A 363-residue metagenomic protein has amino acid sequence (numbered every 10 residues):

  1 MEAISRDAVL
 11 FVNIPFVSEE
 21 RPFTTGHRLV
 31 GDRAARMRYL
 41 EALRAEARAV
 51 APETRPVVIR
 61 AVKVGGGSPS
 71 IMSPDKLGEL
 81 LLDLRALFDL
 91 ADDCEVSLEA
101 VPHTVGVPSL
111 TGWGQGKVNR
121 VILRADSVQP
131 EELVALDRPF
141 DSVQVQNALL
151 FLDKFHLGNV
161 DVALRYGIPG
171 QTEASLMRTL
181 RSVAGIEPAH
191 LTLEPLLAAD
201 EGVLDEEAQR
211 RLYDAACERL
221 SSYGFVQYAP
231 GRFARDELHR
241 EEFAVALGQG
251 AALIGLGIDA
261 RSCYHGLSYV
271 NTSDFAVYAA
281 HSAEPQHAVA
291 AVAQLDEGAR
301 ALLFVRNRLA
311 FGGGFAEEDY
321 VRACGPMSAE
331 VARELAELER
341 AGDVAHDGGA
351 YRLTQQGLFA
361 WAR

Functional and structural regions predicted by a protein language model:
E2-D7, G26-E53, V57-G325: C-terminal scaffold of the Radical SAM
L10-V12, L123, L353: Short beta-strand motif preference
F11-R28: Local cysteine-cluster metal-coordination motifs and their immediate loop/turn environment, predominantly Fe-S cluster
G231-A234, D347-Y351: Short, Lys/Arg-rich nucleic-acid/phosphate-binding segment
E317-E318, A329-V331, H346: Extended hydrophobic-aromatic, low-complexity segments
G325-R340: Short amphipathic alpha-helical interaction segments
E339-G349: A short, conserved structural fragment
G348-R363: Accessory beta->alpha helical hairpin/"wing" motif in late/C-terminal subdomains of nucleic-acid enzymes
